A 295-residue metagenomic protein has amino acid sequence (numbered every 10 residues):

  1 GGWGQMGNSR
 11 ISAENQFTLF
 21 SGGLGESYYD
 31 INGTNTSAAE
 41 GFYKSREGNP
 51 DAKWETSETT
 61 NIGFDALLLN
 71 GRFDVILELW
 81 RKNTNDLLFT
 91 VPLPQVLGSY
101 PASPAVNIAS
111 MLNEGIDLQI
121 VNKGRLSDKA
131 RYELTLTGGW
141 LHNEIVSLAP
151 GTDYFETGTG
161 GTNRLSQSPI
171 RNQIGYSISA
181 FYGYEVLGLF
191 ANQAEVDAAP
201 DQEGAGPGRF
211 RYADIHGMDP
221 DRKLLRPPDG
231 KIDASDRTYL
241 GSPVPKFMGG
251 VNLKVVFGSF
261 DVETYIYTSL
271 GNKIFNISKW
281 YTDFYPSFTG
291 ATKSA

Functional and structural regions predicted by a protein language model:
G1-I174: Extracellular/periplasmic, surface-exposed regions of secreted and cell-surface proteins
R10-I11, Y182, E263-Y265, N272-I274: Short helix/loop capping segments that flank catalytic or ligand/cofactor-binding pockets
A13-T18, S27, K123-G241, K279-A295: Conserved small-residue
K44-E47, A234, K246: Flexible glycine/proline-enriched surface loops and loop-helix/loop-strand junctions
W80-N85, P94-V96, T268-N272, K279-Y285: Active/binding-pocket-proximal capping segment
E133, S242-L270: Conserved C-terminal beta-signal and adjacent last beta-strands/turns of outer-membrane beta-barrel proteins
I145-V146, G271-F275: Short acidic/glycine-rich loop or secondary-structure boundary segments that cap or lie
